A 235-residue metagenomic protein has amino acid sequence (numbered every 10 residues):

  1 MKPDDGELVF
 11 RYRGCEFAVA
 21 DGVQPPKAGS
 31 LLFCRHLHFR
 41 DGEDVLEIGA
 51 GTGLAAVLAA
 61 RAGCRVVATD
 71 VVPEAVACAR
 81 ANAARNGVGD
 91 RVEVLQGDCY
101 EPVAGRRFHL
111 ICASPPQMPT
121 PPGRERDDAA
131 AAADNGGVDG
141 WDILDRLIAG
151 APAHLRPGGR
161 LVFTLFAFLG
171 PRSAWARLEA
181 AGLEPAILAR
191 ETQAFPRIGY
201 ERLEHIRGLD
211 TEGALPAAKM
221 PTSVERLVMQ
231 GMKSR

Functional and structural regions predicted by a protein language model:
M1-L58, A62, C78, L209-M232: SAM-dependent Rossmann-like transferase core, predominantly class I methyltransferases with a strong bias toward
R65-D70: Conserved SAM-binding motif I beta-strand of class I
V72-E74: Conserved SAM/SAH-binding beta-strand->alpha-helix loop
V88-C99: Conserved SAM-binding strand-loop segment of SAM-dependent methyltransferases
Y100-I111: A short acidic, Gly/Pro-enriched loop at the edge of an enzyme's catalytic core that lines a small-molecule cofactor
A113-D145: Mobile active-site "lid"/loop adjacent to the S-adenosyl-L-methionine
W141-Y200: Conserved Class I SAM-dependent methyltransferase catalytic core
R177, I187-R235: SAM/dcSAM-binding transferase cores
